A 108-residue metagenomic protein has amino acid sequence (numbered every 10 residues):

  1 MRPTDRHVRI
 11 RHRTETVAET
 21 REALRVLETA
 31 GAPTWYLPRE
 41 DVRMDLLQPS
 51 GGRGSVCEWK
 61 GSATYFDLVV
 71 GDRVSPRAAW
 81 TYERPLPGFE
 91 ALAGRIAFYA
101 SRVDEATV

Functional and structural regions predicted by a protein language model:
M1-V108: Terminal leader/tail segments of proteins
